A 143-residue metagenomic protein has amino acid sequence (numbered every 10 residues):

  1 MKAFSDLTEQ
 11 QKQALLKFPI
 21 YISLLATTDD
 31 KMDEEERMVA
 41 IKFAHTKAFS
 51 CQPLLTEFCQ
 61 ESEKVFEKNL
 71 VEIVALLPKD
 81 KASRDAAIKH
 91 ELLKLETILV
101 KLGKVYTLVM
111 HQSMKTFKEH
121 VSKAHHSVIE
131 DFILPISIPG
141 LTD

Functional and structural regions predicted by a protein language model:
M1-L24, E34-D143: Small-residue-enriched hydrophobic alpha-helices in membranes
D29-D30: DG-centered beta-turn motif at the end of beta-strands
